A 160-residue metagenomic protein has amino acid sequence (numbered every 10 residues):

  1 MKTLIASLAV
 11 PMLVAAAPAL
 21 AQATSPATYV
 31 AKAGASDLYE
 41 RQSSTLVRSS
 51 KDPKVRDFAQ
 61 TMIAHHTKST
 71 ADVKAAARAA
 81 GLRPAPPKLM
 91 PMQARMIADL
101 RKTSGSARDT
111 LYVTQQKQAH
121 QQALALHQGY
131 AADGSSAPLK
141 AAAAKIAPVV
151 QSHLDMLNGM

Functional and structural regions predicted by a protein language model:
K2-M160: His/Met- and acidic-residue-enriched segments that coordinate or traffic transition-metal cofactors and support
